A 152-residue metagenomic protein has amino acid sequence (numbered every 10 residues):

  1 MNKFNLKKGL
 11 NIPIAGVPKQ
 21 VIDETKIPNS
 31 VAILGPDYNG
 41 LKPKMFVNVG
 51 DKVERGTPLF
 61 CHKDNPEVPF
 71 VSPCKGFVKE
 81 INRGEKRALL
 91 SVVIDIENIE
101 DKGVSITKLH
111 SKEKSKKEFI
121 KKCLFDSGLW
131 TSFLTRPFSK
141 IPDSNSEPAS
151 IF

Functional and structural regions predicted by a protein language model:
M1-F46: N-terminal, Lys/Arg-enriched amphipathic/low-complexity engagement segments that precede the first folded domain
I22-T25, F70, R83-G84, P142-N145: Replace "in large, NTP-powered and nucleic-acid-processing enzymes" with "in large, NTP-powered factors and other
K26, D37-L41, V53-G56, N65-E80: Generic structural motif
N39, K44-M45, F70, N82 (+1 more regions): Catalytic cores of large soluble enzymes that bind and process phosphate-bearing ligands
V47-V53, N82-E85: Acidic, glycine-anchored pre-beta loop/turn
E54-E67, N82, L90-N98: Short hydrophobic beta/alpha edge segments that flank linear recognition/processing sites
G84-F152: Buried, small/hydrophobic-residue-enriched core segments of structured protein domains
